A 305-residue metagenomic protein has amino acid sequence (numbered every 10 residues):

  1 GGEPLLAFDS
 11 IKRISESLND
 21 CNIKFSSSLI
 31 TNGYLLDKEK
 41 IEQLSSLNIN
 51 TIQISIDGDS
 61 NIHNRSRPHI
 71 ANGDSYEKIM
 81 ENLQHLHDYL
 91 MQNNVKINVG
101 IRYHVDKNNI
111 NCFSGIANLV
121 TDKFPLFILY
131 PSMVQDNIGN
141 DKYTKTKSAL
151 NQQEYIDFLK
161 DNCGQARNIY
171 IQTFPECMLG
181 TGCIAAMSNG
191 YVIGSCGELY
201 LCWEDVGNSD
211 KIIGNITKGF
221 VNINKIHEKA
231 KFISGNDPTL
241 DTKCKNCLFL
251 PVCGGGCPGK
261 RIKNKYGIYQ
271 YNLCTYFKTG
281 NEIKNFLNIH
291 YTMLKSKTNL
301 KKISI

Functional and structural regions predicted by a protein language model:
P4-I62, H69-K78, Y103-G115: Canonical radical SAM enzyme core domain
I23-K24, N48, K123-P125, K243: Short loop/turn motifs at secondary-structure junctions
Q53, V192, K243-N246: Structured core elements
D57, N61-S188, V192-C196, N208-N215: Radical SAM enzyme [4Fe-4S]-AdoMet core and its adjacent flexible, acidic and glycine-rich loops/tails across
V206-I305: Flexible mid-to-C-terminal extensions adjoining Fe-S/redox cofactors in radical SAM and related proteins
